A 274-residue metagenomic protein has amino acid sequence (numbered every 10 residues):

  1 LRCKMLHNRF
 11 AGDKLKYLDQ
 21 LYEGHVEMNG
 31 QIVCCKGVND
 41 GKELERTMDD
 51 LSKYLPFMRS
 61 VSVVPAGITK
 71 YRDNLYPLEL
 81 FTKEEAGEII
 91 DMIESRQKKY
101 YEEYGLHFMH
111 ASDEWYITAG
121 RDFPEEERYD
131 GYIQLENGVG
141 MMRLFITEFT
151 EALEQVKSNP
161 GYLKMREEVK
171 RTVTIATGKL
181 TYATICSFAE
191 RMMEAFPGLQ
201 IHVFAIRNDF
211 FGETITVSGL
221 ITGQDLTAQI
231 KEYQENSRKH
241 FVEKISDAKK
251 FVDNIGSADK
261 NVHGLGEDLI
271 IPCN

Functional and structural regions predicted by a protein language model:
L1-A11: Hydrophobic, small-residue-rich alpha-helical packing segments that form membrane-like cores
N8-R9, T47, Y76-F81, E85 (+1 more regions): Short secondary-structure boundary/capping segments
K16-L75, E84-E114: Conserved C-terminal portion of the radical SAM core fold that forms the substrate/S-adenosylmethionine-binding
N74-E79, F123-D130, T214-Q224: Short, surface-exposed amphipathic charged segments that create phosphate/polyanion-binding patches used for binding
L80, G87-T177, A195: Hard-cation-handling environments
S158-Q234: Redox- and metal-dependent alpha/beta enzyme cores, enriched for Fe-S-associated oxidoreductases and cofactor-handling
K170-Y182, E235, E243, K250-D253 (+1 more regions): Short hydrophobic beta-strand segments
T214-G266: A short, acidic, amphipathic alpha-helical segment used as a generic capping/interface helix at domain edges
